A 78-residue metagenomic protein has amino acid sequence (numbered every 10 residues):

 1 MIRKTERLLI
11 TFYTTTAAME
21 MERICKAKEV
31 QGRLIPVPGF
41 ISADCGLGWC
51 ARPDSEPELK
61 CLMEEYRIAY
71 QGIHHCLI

Functional and structural regions predicted by a protein language model:
M1-I2, G39: Short secondary-structure boundary/capping segments
I2-T11: Short glycine-/aliphatic-rich beta-strand segments at the starts of folded cytosolic domains
I10-Y13, A51: Small/polar loops that bind or transfer phosphate-bearing groups
T14-V30: Short amphipathic alpha-helix segments
Q31-V37, Q71-G72: A short linear hydrophobic-aromatic micro-motif
G39-L47: Short, charge-patterned binding micro-sites
C50-I78: C-terminal structural segments of small proteins and small subunits
